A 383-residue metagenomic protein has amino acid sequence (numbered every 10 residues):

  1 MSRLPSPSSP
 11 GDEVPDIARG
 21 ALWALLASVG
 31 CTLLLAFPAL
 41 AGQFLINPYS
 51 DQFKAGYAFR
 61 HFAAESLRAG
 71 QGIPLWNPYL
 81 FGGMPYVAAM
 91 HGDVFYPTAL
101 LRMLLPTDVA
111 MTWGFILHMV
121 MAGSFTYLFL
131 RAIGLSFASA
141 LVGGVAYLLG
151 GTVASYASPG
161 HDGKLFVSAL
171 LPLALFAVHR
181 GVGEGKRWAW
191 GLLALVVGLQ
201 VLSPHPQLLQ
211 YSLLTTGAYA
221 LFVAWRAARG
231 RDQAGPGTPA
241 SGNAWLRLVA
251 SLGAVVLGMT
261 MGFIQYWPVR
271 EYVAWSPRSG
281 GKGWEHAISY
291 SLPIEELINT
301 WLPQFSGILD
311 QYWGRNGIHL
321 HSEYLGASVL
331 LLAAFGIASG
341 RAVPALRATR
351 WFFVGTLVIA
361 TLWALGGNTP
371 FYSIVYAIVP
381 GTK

Functional and structural regions predicted by a protein language model:
M1-A39, L246-V255, R347-F353: Start-transfer (signal-anchor) and selected internal transmembrane alpha helices of multi-pass inner/ER membrane
G20-K54, A254-R270, I359-L362: Transmembrane signal-anchor helices characteristic of membrane glycosylation enzymes that use polyprenol
S28-L34, M121-I133, F137-R226, R247-V269: Membrane-embedded helix bundles of polyisoprenyl
V29-S124, V145-P172, E285-A327, A364-T382: Membrane-interface coil-to-helix junctions
A36-P38, A177-G183, A220-R231, A334-P344 (+1 more regions): Structural signal for the C-terminal ends of transmembrane alpha-helices and the immediately following loop
G56, S66, V255-K282, A287 (+1 more regions): Transmembrane-lumen/periplasm boundary regions of multi-pass, lipid-linked membrane glycan transferases
R131-G134, V182-E184, Q233-A234, T238-G242 (+1 more regions): Membrane-interface helix-boundary motifs at transmembrane edges
G326-R347, V358, L362: Hydrophobic, aromatic-rich transmembrane alpha-helices and their immediate juxtamembrane boundary segments
